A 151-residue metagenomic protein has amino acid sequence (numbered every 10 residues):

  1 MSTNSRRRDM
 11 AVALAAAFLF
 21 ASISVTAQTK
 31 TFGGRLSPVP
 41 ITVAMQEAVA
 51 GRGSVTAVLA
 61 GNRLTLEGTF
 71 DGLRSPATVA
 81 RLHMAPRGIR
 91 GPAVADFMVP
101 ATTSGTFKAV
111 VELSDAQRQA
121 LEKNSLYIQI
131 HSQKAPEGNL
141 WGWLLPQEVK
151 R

Functional and structural regions predicted by a protein language model:
S2, I23-A80, M84-R151: Metal-centered catalytic cores of metalloenzymes
S2-L14: Bacterial N-terminal signal peptides that target proteins for export
V12-S22: Bacterial N-terminal signal peptides
